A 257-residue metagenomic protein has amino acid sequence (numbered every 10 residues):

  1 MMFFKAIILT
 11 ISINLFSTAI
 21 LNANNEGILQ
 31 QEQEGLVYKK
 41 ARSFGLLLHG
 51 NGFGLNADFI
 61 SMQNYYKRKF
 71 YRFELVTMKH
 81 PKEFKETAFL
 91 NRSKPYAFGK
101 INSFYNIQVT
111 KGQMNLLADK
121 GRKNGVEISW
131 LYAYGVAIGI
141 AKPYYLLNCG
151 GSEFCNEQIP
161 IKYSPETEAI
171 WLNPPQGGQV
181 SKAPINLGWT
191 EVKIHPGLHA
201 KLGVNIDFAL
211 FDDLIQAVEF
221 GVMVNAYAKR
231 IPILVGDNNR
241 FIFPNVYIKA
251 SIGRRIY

Functional and structural regions predicted by a protein language model:
M1-L36, Y257: Cleavable N-terminal export/targeting peptides
I20-E74: Short glycine/proline- and aromatic-enriched beta-strand/turn motifs that initiate or cap beta-hairpins
Q31-K39, K85-P95, Q176-I185, A226-K229: Flexible, solvent-exposed coil segments and beta strand-coil junctions, predominantly the extracellular/periplasmic
E34-K40, M62-F70, L117-I128, A209-V218 (+1 more regions): Short loop/turn motifs that connect adjacent beta-strands in outer-membrane beta-barrel proteins
Y38-R42, H49-F53, K67-K69, S103-I107 (+4 more regions): Residues that define the transmembrane beta-barrel architecture of outer-membrane proteins
L46, L55-S61, V109-N115, Y134-I138 (+3 more regions): Residues on the lipid-exposed face of transmembrane beta-strands in outer-membrane beta-barrel proteins
E74-Q108, G112-K123: Outer-membrane beta-barrel translocator/channel fold
A133-E219, M223-N239, I252-Y257: Outer-membrane beta-barrel transmembrane domain signature
